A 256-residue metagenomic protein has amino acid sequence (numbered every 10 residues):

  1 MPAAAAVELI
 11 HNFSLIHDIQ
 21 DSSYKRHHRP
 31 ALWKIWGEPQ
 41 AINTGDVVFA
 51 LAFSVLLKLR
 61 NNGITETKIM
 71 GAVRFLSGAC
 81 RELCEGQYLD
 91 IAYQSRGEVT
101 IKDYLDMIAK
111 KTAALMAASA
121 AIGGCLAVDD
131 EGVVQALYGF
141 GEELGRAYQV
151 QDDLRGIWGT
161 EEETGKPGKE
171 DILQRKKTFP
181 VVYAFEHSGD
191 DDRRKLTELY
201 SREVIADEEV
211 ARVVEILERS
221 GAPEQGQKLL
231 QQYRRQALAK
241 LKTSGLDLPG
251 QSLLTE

Functional and structural regions predicted by a protein language model:
M1-R193: Mg2+-dependent prenyl diphosphate-binding active-site environment of isoprenoid biosynthetic enzymes
F53, A121, V182, T197 (+2 more regions): Amphipathic alpha-helical segments within well-ordered protein domains
N61-N62, S244-L246: Membrane interface segments of multi-pass transport proteins and intramembrane proteases
D190-S201, R212-I216: Gly/Pro-rich interdomain helix-loop hinge
A206-A211: Extracytoplasmic
Y233, A239, D247-E256: Short, amphipathic C-terminal "tail helix"
